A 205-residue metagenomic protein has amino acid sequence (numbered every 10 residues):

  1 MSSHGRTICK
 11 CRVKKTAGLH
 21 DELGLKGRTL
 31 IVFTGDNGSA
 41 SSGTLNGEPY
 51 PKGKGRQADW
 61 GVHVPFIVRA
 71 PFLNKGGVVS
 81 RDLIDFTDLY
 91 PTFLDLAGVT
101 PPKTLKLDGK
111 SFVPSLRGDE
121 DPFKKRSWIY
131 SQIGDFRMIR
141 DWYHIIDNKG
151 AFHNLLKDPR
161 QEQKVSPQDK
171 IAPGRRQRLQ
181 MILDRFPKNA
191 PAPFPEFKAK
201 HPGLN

Functional and structural regions predicted by a protein language model:
M1-T29: A long, amphipathic alpha-helix that forms part of the scaffold/cap immediately adjacent to metal-dependent active
S3-K10, S80-T87, K106, K170-P173: Soluble non-cytosolic domains of exported or imported proteins
K10-A17, D21, Y90-A97, V113 (+3 more regions): Non-transmembrane alpha-helical segments in soluble domains of secreted/periplasmic/extracellular proteins
G18-L73: Histidine-centered active-site microenvironments of extracellular/periplasmic hydrolases and transferases
S39-K52, R56-Q57, K75, D82 (+4 more regions): C-terminal cap/loop subdomain of S1 sulfatases and analogous C-terminal strand-loop tails that border
N74-V78, R160-K164: Short small-residue beta-strand/loop micro-motif enriched in glycine and branched aliphatics
A172-F194: Charge-dense polyanion-binding interfaces
M181, P202-L204: Substrate-binding clefts and catalytic carboxylate motifs of secreted carbohydrate-active enzymes
